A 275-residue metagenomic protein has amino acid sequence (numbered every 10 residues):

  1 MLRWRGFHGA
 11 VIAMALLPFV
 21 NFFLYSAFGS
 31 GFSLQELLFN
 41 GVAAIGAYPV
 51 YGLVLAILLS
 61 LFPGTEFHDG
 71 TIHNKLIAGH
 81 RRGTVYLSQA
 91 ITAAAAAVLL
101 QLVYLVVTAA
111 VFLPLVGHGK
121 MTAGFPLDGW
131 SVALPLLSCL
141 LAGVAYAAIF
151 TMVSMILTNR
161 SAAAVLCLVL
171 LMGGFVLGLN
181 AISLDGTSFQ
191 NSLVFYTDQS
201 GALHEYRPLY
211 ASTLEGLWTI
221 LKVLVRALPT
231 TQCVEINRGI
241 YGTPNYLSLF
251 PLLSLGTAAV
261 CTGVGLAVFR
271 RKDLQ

Functional and structural regions predicted by a protein language model:
M1-F7, D69, N159, Q275: Membrane-interface junctions
G6-F7, V11-F62, L87-A163, I182-S183 (+3 more regions): Secretory targeting signals
F22, A97, F175-V176, A258 (+1 more regions): Hydrophobic transmembrane alpha-helices of multi-pass small-molecule transporters
L59-A78, R82-G83: Transmembrane helix boundary and interhelical loop/hinge segments in multi-pass membrane proteins
E66, G79, I156-L157, R271: Helix-loop interface residues and adjacent transmembrane-helix termini in multi-pass membrane transporters, primarily
L141, L171-F175: Small-residue-enriched core segments of transmembrane alpha-helices in multipass membrane transport and channel
G186-T187, G265: A structural signal for multi-pass alpha-helical bundles of membrane permease subunits that mediate small-molecule
T219, V223-Q275: Alpha-helical transmembrane segments of multi-pass membrane transporters/translocases
